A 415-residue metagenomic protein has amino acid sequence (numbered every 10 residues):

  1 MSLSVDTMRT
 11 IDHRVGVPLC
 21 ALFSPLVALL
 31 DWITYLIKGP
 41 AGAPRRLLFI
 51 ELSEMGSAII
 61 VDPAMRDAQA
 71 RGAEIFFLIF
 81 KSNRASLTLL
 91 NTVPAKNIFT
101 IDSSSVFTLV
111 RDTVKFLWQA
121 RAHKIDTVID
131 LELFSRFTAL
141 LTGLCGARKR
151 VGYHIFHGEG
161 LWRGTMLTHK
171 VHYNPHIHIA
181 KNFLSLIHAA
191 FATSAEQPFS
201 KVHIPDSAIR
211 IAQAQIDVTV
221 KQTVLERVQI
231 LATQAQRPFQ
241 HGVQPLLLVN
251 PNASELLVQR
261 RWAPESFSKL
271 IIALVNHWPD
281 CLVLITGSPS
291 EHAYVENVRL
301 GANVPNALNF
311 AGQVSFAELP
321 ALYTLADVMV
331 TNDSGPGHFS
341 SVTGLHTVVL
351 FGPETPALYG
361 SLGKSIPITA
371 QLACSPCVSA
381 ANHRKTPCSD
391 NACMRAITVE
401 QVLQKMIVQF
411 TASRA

Functional and structural regions predicted by a protein language model:
M1-A415: Catalytic machinery of carbohydrate-active enzymes, primarily nucleotide-sugar-dependent glycosyltransferases
